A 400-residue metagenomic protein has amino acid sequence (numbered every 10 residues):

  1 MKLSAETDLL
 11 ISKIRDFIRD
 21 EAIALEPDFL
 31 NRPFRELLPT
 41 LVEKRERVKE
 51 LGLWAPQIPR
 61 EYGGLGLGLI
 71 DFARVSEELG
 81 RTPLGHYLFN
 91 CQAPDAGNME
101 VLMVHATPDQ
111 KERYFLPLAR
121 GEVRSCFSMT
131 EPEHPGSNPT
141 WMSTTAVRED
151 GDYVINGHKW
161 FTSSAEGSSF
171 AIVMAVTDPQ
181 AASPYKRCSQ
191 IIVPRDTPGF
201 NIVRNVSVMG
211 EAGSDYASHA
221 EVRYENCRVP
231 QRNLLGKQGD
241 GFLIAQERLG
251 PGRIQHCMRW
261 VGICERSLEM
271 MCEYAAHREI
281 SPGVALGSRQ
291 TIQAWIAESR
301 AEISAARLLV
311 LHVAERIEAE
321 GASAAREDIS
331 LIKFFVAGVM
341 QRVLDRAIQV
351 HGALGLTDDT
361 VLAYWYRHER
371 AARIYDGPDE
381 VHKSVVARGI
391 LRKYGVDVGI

Functional and structural regions predicted by a protein language model:
M1-H86, Q92, H105-Q110, P117-E122 (+4 more regions): Alpha-helical interface subdomain recognition
L67, S137-T140, S164-S169, S183-R187 (+2 more regions): Short glycine/proline-enriched turns and hinge-like loops at secondary-structure junctions
M99-H105, S128, Q180-A181: Flexible, glycine-rich active-site loops centered on histidine and acidic residues that chelate a metal or position
L118, E133-S137, F161-S164, A181-A182 (+1 more regions): Short Gly/Pro-enriched turn/cap motifs at secondary-structure boundaries
G121-T130, M174: A short, Trp-centered hydrophobic/proline-enriched beta-strand micro-motif
W141, D196-R228: Flexible, small-/acidic-enriched active-site or ligand-binding loops
N156-V203: A short core secondary-structure module
N226-I244: Long, acidic (Asp/Glu-rich), low-complexity accessory segments flanking structured domains
